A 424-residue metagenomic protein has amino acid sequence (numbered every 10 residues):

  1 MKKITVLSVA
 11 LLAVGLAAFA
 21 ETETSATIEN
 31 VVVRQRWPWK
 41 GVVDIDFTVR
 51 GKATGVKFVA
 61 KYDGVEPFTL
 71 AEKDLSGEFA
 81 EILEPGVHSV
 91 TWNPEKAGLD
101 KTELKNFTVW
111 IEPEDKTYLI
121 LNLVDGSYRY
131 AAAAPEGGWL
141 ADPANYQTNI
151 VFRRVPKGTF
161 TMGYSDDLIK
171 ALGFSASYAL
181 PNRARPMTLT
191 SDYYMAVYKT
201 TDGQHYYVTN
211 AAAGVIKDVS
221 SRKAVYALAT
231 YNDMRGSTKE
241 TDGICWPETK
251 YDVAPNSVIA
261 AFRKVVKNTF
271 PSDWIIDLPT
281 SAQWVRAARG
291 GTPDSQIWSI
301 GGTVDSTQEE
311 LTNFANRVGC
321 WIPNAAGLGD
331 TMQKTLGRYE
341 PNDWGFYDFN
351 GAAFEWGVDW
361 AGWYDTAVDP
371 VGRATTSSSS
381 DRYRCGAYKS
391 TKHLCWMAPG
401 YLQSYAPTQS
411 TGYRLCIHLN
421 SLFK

Functional and structural regions predicted by a protein language model:
I4-V14: Sec-dependent N-terminal signal peptides
L16-A20: Sec/Tat signal peptide C-region and signal peptidase I cleavage site
E21-Y118: Long, compositionally biased, intrinsically disordered segments
F47-G51, V197-K199, D348: Non-cytosolic beta-sheet module surface loops
T69, M162-E309, G362, I417-S421: Active-site microenvironments of metalloenzymes and redox enzymes
W110-P113, T408-K424: Short, structured beta-strand segments at or near domain termini in extracellular proteins/domains
T117-R154, I276: GGW-centered surface loops in extracellular recognition modules
K239-W396: Functional-site microenvironments in short loops/helix caps that host divalent-cation chemistry
